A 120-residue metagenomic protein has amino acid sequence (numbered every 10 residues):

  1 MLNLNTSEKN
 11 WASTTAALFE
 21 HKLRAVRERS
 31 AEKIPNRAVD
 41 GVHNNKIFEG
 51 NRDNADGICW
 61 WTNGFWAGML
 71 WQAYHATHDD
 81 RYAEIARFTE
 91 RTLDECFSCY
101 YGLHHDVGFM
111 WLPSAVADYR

Functional and structural regions predicted by a protein language model:
M1-R120: Glycan-recognition and catalytic cores of secretory/periplasmic carbohydrate-active enzymes
